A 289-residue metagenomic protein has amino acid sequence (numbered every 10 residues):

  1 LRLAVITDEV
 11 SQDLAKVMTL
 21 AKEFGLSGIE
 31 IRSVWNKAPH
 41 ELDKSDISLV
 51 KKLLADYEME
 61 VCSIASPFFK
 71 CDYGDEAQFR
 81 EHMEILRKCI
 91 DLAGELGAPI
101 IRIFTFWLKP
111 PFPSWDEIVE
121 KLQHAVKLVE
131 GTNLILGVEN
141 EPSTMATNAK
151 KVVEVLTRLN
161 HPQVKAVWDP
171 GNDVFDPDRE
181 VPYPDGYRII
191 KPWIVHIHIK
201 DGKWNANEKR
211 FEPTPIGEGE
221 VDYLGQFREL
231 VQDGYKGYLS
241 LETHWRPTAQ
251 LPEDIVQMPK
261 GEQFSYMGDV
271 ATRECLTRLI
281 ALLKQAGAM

Functional and structural regions predicted by a protein language model:
L1-A15, D43-V50, E81-E84: N-terminal-biased segments
L1-A4, C62-Y73: N-terminal small/glycine-rich loop or linker at the start of catalytic domains across soluble metabolic enzymes
L1-A4, S11-S27, A55, A146-M289: Histidine-acidic metal/acid-base catalytic patches
E9-S11, S33-W35, P67-K70, T105-K109 (+4 more regions): Active-site-proximal loop/turn and secondary-structure-junction residues that shape catalytic pockets, frequently
D13-T19, L53-D56, E60, C71-W168 (+3 more regions): Active-site acidic/histidine proton-transfer and metal-coordination neighborhood in alpha/beta enzyme cores
I29-E30, C62-I64, I101, I197 (+1 more regions): Hydrophobic residues within beta-strands of alpha/beta enzymes
E30-A55, F106-P110: Glycine-rich, proline-tolerant flexible connector loops at the mouths of alpha/beta enzymes
H40-K44, Y73-R80, F112-D116, P177-V181 (+1 more regions): Short, solvent-exposed loop/turn segments at secondary-structure boundaries
